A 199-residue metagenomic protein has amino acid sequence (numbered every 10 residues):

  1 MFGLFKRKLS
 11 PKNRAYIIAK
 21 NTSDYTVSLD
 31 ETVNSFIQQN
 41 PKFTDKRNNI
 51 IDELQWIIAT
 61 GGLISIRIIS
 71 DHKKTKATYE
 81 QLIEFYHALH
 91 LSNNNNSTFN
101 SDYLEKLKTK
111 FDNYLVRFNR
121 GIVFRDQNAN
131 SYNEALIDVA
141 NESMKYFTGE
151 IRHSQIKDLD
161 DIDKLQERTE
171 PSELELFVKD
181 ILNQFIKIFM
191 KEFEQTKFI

Functional and structural regions predicted by a protein language model:
M1-D24, K179, N183-I199: Non-catalytic accessory regions used for complex assembly or targeting
M1-K6, N40-P41, R67, K74 (+4 more regions): Short, flexible coil/linker elements and helix-boundary hinge sites characteristic of intrinsically disordered
F5-N49: Short N-terminal edge-element motif at the start of the domain
P11, A15, A19, R47 (+6 more regions): Short runs of predominantly hydrophobic/aromatic residues within well-ordered alpha helices that form helix-helix
S23, V27, E31-N34, A59-S70 (+3 more regions): Alpha-helical repeat scaffolds in large eukaryotic proteins
E31-T78: N-terminal interaction modules that seed assembly of large macromolecular complexes
H72-L104: Conserved, aromatic- and glycine-enriched, well-ordered alpha/beta core segments that occur as contiguous structural
S92-I199: Helix-driven interaction modules
